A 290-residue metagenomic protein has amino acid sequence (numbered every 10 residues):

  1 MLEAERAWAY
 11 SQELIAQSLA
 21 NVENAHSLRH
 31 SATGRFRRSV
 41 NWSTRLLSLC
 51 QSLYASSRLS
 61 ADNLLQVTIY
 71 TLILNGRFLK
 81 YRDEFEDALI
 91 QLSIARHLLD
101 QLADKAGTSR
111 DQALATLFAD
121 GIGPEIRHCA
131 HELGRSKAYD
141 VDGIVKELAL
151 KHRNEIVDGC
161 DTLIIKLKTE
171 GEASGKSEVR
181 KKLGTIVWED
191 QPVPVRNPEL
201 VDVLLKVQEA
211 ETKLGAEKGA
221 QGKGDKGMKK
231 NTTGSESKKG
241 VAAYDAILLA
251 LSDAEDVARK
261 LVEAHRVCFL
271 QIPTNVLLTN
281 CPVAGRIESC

Functional and structural regions predicted by a protein language model:
L2, E23, S27-G34, R38 (+5 more regions): Residues within HEAT/ARM-like alpha-solenoid scaffolds
E3, R38, R45, T68 (+4 more regions): Charged, amphipathic alpha-helical oligomerization/scaffolding segments
E3, W8-Y10, T68, N75 (+2 more regions): Structural register within alpha-helical repeat arrays
Y10-S52, L65, K80-T108: Short coil/linker segments at helix-helix boundaries
L46-L64, K105-T108, R266-C281: Flexible helix-coil transition and linker loops at the boundaries of alpha-helical arrays
Y54-N154: Internal, well-ordered domain-core segments that constitute the primary functional module of diverse proteins
G121-K206: Fungal transcription factor middle regulatory core
L167-C290: Extended alpha-helical solenoid scaffold regions that build the rod-like backbones of large eukaryotic assemblies
